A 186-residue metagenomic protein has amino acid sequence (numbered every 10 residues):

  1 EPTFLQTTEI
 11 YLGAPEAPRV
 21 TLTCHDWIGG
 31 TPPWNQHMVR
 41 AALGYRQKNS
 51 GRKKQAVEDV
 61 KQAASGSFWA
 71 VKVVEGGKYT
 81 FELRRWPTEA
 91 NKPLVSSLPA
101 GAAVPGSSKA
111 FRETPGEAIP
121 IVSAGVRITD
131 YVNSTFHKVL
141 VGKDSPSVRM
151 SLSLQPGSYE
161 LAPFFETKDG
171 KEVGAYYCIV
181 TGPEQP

Functional and structural regions predicted by a protein language model:
E1-P186: Extracytoplasmic
